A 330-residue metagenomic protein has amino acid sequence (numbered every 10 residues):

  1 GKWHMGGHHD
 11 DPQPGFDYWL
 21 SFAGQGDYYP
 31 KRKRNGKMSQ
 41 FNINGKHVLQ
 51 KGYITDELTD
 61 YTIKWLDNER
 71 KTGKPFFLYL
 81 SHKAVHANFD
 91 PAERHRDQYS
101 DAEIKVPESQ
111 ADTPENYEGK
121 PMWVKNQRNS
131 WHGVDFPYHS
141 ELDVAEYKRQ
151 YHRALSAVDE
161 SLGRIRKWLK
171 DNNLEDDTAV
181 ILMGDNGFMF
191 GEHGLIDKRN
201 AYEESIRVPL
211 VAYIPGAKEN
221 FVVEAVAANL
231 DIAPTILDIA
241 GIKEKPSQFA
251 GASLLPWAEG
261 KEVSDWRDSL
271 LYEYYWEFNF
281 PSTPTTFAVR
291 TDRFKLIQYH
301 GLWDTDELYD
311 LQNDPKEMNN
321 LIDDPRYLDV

Functional and structural regions predicted by a protein language model:
W3-G7: Short, polar loop motifs at secondary-structure junctions
H8-Q13, R199-Y202, V263: Short glycine-biased active-site loop of nucleotidyltransferases that positions the nucleotide triphosphate and helps
P14-G15, I206: Short, structured coil segments at secondary-structure junctions
G15-Y18, F22-G26, N186-E192, Y213 (+6 more regions): C-terminal cap/loop subdomain of S1 sulfatases and analogous C-terminal strand-loop tails that border
Q25-Y53, I63-K74, Y79-N229, I239-Q248 (+3 more regions): Active-site-proximal cap/lid insertion segments
L58-T59: Alpha-helical segment that forms one wall of the substrate-binding/catalytic cleft in peptidoglycan-active domains
A258, I322-P325: A general structural motif at alpha-helix termini
